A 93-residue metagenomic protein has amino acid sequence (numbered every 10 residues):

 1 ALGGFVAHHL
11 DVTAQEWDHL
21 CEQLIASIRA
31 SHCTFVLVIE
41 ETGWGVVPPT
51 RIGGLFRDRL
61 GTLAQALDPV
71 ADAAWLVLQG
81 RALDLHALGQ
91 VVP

Functional and structural regions predicted by a protein language model:
A1: Short acidic catalytic loops
G4-P93: Replace "adjacent to P-loop NTPase cores in ATP/GTP-dependent enzymes" with "adjacent to NTP-binding cores
